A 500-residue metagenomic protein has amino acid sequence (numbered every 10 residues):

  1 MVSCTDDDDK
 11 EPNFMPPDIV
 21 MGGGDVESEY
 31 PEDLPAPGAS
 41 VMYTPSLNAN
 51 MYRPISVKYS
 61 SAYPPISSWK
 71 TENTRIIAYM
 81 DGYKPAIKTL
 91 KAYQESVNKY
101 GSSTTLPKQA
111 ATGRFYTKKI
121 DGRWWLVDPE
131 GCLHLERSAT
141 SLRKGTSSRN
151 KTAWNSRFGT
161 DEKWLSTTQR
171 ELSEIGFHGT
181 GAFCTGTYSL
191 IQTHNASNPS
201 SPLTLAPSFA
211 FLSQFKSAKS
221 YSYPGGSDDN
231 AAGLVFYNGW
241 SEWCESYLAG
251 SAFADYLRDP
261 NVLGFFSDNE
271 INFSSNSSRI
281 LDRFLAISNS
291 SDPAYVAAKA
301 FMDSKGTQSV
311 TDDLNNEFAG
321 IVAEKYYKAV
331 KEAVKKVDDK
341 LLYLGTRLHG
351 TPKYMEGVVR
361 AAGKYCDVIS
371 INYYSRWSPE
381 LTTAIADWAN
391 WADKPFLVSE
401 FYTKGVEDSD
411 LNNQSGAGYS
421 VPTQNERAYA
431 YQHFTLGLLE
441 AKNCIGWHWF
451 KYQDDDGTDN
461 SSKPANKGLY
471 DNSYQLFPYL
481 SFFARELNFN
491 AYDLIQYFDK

Functional and structural regions predicted by a protein language model:
V2-L34: Bacterial Sec-dependent N-terminal signal peptides
L47, G181, P260-G264, D268-E270 (+3 more regions): Substrate-binding cleft of secreted/luminal carbohydrate-active enzymes
N50-P199, Q214-G264, S309, D313-N316 (+1 more regions): Active-site-adjacent substrate/metal-binding segments within catalytic domains of carbohydrate-active enzymes
P129, D228-V235, R258-G357: Polysaccharide-binding and catalytic clefts of secreted carbohydrate-active enzymes
Q192-D229, P260-L263, S267-S304, G457-N472: Aromatic- and acidic-residue-enriched segments that line the glycan-binding/catalytic groove of carbohydrate-active
S217-G233, V310-D312, G350, M355 (+2 more regions): Active-site clefts of carbohydrate-active enzymes
D282-S291, F450-K500: Aromatic-rich peripheral "rim/lid" segments of glycoside hydrolase catalytic domains that contact and position glycan
E317-E332, K336-G416, L436: Glycoside hydrolase catalytic-domain groove-lining segments
